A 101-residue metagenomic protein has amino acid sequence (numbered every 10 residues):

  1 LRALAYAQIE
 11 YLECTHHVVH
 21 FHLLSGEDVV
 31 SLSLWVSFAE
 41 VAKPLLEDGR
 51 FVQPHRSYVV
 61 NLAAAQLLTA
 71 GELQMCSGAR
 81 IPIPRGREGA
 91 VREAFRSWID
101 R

Functional and structural regions predicted by a protein language model:
L1-C76, R80-I83: Conserved binding/recognition cores within well-folded domains
V91: Basic, Lys/Arg-enriched C-terminal extension of HTH/homeodomain DNA-binding domains
F95-R101: Short, charged, intrinsically disordered terminal tails
